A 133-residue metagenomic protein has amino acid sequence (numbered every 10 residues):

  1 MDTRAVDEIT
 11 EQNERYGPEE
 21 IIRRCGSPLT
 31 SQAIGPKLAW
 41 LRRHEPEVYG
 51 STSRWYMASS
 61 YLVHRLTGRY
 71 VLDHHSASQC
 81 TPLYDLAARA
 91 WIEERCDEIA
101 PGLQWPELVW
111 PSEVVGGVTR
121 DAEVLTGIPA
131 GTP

Functional and structural regions predicted by a protein language model:
M1-G35: Active-site phosphate-binding/coordination module
I22-P133: Gly/Ser/Thr-rich active-site cleft segment
